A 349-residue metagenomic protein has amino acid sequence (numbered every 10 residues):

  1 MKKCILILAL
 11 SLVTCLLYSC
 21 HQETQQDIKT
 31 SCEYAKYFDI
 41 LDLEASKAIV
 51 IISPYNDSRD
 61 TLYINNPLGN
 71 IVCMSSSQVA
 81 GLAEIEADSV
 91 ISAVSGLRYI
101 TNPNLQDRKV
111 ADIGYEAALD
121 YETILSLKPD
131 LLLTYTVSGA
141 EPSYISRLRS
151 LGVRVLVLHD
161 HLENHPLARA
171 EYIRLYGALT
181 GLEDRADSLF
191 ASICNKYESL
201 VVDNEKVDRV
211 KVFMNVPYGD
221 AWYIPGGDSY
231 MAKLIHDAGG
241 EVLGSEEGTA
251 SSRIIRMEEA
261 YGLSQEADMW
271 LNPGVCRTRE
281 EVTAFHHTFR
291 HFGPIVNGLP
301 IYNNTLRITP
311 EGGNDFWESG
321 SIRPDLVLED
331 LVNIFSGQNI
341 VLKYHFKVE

Functional and structural regions predicted by a protein language model:
M1-Q26, L331: Bacterial Sec-dependent N-terminal signal peptides
C20-V79, D184-F213, I334, Q338-E349: Bacterial Sec-exported substrate-binding components of ABC uptake systems
S53-Y55, I64-S126, L131-S138: A short, structured surface patch at a secondary-structure boundary
P67-N70, G81, K109-Y115, L131-Y135 (+5 more regions): Second-shell loop/turn segments in exported
G69-N70, E163-G181, R185-S188, N272-E349: Structured C-terminal subdomain patch of bacterial secreted/periplasmic proteins
I71, S77-A80, L97-I100, L131-E141 (+6 more regions): Solvent-exposed loop/turn segments at secondary-structure junctions within structured extracellular/periplasmic domains
V94-P103, A140-S143, H159-R174, D208-K233: Extracytoplasmic ligand-binding site segments that recognize negatively charged/polar headgroups
V202-A284: Flexible, glycine-rich surface segments
